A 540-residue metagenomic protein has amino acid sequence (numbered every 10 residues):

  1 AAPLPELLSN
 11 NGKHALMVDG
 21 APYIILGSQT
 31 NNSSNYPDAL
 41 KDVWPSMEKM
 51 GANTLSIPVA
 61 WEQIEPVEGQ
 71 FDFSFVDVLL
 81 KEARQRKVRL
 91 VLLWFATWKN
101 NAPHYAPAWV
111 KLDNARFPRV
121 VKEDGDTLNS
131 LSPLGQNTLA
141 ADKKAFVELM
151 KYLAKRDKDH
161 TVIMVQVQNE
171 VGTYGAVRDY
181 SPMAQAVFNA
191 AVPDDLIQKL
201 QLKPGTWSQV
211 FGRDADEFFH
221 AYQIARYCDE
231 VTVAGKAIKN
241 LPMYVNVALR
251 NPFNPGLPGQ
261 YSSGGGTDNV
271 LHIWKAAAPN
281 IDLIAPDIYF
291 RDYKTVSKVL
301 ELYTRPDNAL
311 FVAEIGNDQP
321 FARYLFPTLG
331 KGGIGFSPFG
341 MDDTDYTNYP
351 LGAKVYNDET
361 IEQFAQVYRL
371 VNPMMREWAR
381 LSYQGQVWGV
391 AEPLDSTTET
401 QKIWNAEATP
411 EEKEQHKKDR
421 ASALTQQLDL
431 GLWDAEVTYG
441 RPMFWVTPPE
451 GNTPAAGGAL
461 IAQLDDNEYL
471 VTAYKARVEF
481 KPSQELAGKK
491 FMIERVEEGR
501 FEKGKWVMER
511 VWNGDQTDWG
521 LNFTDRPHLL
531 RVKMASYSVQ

Functional and structural regions predicted by a protein language model:
A1-N53: N-terminal carbohydrate-binding accessory modules
I25-N35, P58-V76, E123-K144, Y152 (+5 more regions): The substrate-binding groove and active-site-proximal loops of carbohydrate-active enzymes, especially glycoside
S33-K49, G259-A277, V296, A322-L325: Short, acidic/polar
A39-P118, I224-N240: Aromatic-lined substrate-binding rim segments of carbohydrate-active enzymes
V88, E230-N240, N269-E377: Catalytic-core region of carbohydrate-active enzymes that cleave or remodel glycosidic bonds
A115-I273: Polysaccharide-binding and catalytic clefts of secreted carbohydrate-active enzymes
F326-F480: Aromatic- and carboxylate-lined catalytic core of secreted/periplasmic carbohydrate-active enzymes
L430-G431, A435-Q540: C-terminal beta-sandwich/jelly-roll accessory domains of carbohydrate-active enzymes
